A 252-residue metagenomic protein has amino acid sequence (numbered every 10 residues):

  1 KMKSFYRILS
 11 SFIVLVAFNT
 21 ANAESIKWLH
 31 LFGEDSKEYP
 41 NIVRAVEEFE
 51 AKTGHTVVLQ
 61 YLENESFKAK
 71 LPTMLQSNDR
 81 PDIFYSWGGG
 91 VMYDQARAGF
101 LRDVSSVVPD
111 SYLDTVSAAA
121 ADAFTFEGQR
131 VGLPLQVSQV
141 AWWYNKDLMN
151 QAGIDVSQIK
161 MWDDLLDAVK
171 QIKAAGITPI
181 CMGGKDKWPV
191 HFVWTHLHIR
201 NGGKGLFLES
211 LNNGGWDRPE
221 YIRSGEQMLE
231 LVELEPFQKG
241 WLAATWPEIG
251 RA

Functional and structural regions predicted by a protein language model:
A21-L29, E50-T53, T125-Q129, N150 (+1 more regions): Immediate post-signal peptide segment of exported/extracytoplasmic ligand-binding proteins
N22-A98, S106, D110-T115, V156: Conserved N-terminal structural module of periplasmic/extracytoplasmic solute-binding proteins
K52-Y61, R80, A152-Q158, L229-W246: A local structural motif
W87-A141, K146, D164-D167, V193 (+1 more regions): Hinge/lid segment of periplasmic solute-binding proteins
D103-V116, Q158, G184, N201-R223: Short, solvent-exposed loop/beta-turn-alpha elements that line the ligand-binding surface or hinge of extracytoplasmic
E127, V131-L135, V140, L166-N213: Extracytoplasmic/periplasmic solute-binding protein
D167-Q171, L211-T245: Glycine-centered hinge/linker elements that transmit conformational signals in sensory and ligand-binding systems
A252: Conserved small/polar residues in nucleotide/adenosyl-binding loops
